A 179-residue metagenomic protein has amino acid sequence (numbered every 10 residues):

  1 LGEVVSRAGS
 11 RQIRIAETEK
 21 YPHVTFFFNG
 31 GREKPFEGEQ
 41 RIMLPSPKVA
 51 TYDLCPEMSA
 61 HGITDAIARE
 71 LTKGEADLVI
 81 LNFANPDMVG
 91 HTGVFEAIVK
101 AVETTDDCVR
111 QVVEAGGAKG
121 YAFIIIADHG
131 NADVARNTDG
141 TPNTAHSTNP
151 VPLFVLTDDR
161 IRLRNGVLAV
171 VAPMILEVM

Functional and structural regions predicted by a protein language model:
L1-M179: Feature captures the catalytic ectodomains and active-site-proximal regions of enzymes that hydrolyze or transfer
